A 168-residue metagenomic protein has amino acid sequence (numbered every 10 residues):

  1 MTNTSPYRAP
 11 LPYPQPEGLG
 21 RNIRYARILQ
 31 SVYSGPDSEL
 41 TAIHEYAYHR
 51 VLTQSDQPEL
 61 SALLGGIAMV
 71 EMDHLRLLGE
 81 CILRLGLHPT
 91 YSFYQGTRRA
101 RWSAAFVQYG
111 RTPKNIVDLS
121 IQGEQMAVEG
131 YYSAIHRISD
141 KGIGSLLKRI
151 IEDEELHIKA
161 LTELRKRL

Functional and structural regions predicted by a protein language model:
T2-L168: Non-heme di-metal
